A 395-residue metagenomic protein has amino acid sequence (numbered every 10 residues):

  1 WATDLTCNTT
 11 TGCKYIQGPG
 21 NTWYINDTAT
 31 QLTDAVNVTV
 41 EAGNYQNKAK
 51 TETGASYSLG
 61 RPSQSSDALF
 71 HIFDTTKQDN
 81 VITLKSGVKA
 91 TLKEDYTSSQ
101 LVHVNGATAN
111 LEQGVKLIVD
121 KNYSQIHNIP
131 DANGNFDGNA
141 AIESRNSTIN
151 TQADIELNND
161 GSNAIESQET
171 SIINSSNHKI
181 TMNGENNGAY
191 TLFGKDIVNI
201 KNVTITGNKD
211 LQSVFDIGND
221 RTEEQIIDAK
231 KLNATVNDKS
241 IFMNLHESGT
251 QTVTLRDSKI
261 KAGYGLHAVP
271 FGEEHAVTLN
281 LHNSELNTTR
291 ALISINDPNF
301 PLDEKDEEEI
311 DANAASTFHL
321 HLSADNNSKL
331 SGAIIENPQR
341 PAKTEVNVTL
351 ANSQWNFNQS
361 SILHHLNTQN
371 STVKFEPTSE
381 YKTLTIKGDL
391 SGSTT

Functional and structural regions predicted by a protein language model:
W1-T395: Long, low-complexity, polar and repeat-rich extracellular regions of very large Gram-negative surface proteins
